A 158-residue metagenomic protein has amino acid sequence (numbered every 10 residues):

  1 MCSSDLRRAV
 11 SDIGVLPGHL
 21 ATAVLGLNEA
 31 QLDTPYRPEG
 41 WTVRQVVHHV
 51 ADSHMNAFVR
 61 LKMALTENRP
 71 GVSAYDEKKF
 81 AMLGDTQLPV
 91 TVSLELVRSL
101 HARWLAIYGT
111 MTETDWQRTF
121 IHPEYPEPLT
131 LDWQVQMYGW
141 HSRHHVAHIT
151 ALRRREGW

Functional and structural regions predicted by a protein language model:
M1-S3: Short, small-residue-biased leader/transition segments that mark boundaries at the very start of proteins
L6-P17, G40-V47, V90-L94, D132-V135: Amphipathic, non-membrane alpha-helical segments in soluble helical-bundle scaffolds
R7-V10, A21, R143-V146: Low-complexity, intrinsically disordered short peptide segments enriched in small/polar/basic residues
D12-A23, F80-R118, Y138: Acidic/histidine-rich alpha-helical segments that form the ligand environment of transition-metal centers
G14-G40: A glycine-rich, hydrophobic loop/mini-helix early in the fold
A23, L27-A30, N68, M111-T114 (+1 more regions): A short secondary-structure junction motif
D33-K78, L83, L105-A106, Q117-W158: Short, contiguous alpha-helical
